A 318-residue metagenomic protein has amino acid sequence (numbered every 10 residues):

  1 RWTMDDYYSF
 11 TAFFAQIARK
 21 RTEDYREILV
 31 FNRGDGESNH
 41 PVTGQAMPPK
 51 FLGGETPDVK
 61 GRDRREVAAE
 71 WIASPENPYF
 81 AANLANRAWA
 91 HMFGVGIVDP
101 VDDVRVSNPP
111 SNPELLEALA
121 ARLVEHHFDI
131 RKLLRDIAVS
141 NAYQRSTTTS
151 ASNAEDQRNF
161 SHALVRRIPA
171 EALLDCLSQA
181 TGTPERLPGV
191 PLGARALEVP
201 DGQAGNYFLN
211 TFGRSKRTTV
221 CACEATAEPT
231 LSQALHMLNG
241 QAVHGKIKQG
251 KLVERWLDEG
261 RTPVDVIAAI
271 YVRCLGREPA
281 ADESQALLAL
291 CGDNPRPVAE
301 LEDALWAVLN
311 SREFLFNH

Functional and structural regions predicted by a protein language model:
R1-P188, C223-E224, H244-L301, V308 (+1 more regions): Primarily short, surface-exposed interaction patches in extracytoplasmic proteins
D35, L197, K216-T219, F314: Small/flexible residues
T181, P188-V190, L197-E198, G202 (+3 more regions): Long, His/Glu/Asp-enriched segments that create or flank divalent metal/ion-associated functional microenvironments
G205-N206, L315: Short, surface-exposed beta-strand/loop "edge" segments at domain boundaries and coil↔beta transitions
T230, E300-D303: Generic hydrophobic secondary-structure packing signal
